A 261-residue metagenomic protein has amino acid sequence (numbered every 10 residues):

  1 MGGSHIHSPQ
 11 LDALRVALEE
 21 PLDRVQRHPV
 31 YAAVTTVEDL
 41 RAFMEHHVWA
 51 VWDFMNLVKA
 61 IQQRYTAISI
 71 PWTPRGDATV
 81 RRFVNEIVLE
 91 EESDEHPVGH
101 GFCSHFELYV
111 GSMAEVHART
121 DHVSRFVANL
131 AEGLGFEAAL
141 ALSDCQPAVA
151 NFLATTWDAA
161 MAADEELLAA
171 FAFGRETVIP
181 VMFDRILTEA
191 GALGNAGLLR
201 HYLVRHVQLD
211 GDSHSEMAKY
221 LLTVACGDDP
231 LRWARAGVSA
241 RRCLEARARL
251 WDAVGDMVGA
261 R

Functional and structural regions predicted by a protein language model:
G2-R261: Non-heme di-metal
